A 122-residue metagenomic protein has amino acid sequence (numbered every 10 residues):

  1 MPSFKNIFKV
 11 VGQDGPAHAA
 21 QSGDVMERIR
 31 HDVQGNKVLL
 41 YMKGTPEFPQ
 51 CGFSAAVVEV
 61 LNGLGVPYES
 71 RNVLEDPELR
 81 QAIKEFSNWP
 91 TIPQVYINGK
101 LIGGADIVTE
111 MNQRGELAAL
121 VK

Functional and structural regions predicted by a protein language model:
M1-N36, K43, E47-L64, L74 (+4 more regions): Non-globular targeting/processing and membrane-anchoring segments
Y41-K43, D76, N98: Structured beta-strand/turn binding interfaces of compact recognition modules in eukaryotic regulators
P67: Residue-level detector of anion-binding/catalytic polar loops
T91-I107: A short, hydrophobic beta-strand/beta-hairpin element that forms part of a small beta-sheet core
